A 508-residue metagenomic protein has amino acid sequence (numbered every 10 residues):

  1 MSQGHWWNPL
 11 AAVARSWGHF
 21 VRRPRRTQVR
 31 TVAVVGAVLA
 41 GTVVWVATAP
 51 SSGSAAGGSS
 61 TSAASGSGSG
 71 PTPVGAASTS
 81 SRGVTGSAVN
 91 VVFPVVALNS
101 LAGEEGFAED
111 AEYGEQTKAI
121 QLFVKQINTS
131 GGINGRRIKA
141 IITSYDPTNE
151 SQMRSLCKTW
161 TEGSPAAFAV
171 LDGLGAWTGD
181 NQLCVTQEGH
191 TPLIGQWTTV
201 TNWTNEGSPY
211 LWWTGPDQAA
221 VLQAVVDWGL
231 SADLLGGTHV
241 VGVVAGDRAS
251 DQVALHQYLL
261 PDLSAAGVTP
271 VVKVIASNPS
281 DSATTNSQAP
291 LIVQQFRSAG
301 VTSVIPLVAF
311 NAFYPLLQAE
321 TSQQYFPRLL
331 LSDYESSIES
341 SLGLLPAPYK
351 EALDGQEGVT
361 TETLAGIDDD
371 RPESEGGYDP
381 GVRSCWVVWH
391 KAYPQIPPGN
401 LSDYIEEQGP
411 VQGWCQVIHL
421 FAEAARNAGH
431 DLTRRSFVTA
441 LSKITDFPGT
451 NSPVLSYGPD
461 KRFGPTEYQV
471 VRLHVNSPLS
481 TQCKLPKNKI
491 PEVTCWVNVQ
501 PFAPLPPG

Functional and structural regions predicted by a protein language model:
Q3-A37: N-terminal export and membrane-targeting signals
T27, G114-E115, T129-S208, T214 (+2 more regions): Beta-alpha junction/loop-to-helix N-cap segments that form part of ligand/metal-binding clefts
T42-S69, A76: C-terminal region of N-terminal signal peptides and the immediate post-cleavage residues of exported proteins
S67-S78, R82, D354, S442-G508: Solvent-exposed, acidic/polar segments of extracytosolic/periplasmic ligand-binding ectodomains
L98-A102, D110-A140, S264-V268: Signal peptide-proximal N-terminal region of secreted/periplasmic/extracellular or secretory-lumen proteins
A167-V274, R328-G358, L364: Extracytoplasmic ligand/sensor domains, especially the bilobed periplasmic-binding protein
G215, E320-C415, C495, V499-A503: Extracellular/periplasmic periplasmic-binding protein-like sensory domains
Q395-Q412, I418, A422-Q482: Segments of small-molecule ligand-sensing domains
